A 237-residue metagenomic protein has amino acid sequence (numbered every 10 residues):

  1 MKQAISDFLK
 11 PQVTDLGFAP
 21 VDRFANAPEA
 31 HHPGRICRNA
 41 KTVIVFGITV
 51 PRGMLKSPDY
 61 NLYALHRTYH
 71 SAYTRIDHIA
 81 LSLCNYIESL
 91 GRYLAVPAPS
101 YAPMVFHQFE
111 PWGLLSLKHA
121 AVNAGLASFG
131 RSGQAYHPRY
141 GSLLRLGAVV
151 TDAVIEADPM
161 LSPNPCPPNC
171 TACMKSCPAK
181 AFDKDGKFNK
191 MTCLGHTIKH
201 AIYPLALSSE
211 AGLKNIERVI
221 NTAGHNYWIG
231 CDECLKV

Functional and structural regions predicted by a protein language model:
M1-L81: Non-catalytic, usually N-terminal nucleic-acid engagement modules in DNA/RNA processing proteins
A27, S71-V237: Catalytic cores of enzyme domains
